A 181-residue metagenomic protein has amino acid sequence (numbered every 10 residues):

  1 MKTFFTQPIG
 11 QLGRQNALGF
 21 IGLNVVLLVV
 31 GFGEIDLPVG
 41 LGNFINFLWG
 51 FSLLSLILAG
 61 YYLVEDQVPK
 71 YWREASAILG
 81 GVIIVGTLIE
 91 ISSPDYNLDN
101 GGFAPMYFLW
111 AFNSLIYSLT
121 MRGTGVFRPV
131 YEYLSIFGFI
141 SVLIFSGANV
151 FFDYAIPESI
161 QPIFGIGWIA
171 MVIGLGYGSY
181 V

Functional and structural regions predicted by a protein language model:
M1-V181: Hydrophobic, aromatic-enriched alpha-helical segments typical of multi-pass transmembrane helices
